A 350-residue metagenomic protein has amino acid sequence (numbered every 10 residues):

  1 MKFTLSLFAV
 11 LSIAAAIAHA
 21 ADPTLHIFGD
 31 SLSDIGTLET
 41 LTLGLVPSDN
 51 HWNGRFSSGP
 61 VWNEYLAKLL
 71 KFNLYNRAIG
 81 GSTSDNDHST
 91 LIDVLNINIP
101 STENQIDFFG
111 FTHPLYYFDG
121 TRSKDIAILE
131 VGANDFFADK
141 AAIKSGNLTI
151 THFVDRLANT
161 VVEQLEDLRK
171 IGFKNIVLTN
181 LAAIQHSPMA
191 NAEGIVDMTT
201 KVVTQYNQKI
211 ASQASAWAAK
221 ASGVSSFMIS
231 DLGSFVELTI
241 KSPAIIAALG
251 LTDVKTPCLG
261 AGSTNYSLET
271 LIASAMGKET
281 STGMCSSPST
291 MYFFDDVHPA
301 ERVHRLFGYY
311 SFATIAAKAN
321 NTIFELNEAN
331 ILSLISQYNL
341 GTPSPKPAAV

Functional and structural regions predicted by a protein language model:
M1-P23, F28, V350: Fungal secretory targeting signals
A16-H19, D107-S123, E166-K170, A219-A221 (+1 more regions): Surface-exposed acidic, glycine-flexible loop patches that form ligand/cofactor-binding and adhesion interfaces
A21-L25, L70-Y75, F118-A127, K170-I176 (+2 more regions): Loop/turn elements at helix/coil->beta-strand transitions in domains of secreted/extracellular proteins
L25-T40: Catalytic nucleophile-elbow at a beta strand-turn-alpha helix junction centered on a G-D-S/GDSL motif, marking
L32, I126, V131-L251, Y309-A316: Extracytoplasmic, non-cytosolic globular domains
S48-N159: Conserved SGNH/GDSL esterase-like catalytic core that processes O-acyl groups on lipids and polysaccharides
P188-T200, V224-V297, L332-S336: Mobile gating loops/cap/lid regions near enzyme active sites that modulate substrate access
M276-F324: Extracellular low-complexity, Gly/Ser/Thr-rich intrinsically disordered linkers and protease-sensitive activation/hinge
